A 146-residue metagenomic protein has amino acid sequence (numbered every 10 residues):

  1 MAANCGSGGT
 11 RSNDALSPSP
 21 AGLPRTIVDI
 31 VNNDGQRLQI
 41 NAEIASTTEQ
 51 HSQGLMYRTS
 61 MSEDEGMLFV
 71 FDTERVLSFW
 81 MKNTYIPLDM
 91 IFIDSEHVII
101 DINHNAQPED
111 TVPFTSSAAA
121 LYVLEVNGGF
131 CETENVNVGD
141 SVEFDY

Functional and structural regions predicted by a protein language model:
A2-N4: C-terminal motif of bacterial Sec signal peptides marking the signal peptidase cleavage site
G6-Y146: Compact, glycine-rich, soluble single-domain proteins
